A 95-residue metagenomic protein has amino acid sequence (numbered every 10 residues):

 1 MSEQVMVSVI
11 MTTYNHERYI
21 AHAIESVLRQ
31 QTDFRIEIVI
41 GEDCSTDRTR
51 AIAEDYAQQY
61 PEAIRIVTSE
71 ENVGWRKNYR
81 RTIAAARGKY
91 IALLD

Functional and structural regions predicted by a protein language model:
M6-S8, E37: Cell-envelope/extracellular polymer assembly enzymes that use nucleotide-activated donors
H16-R29: Short, well-formed alpha-helical segments that are part of the catalytic scaffolds of diverse glycosyltransferases
V27, D43-C44, V73: Conserved short acidic donor-positioning loop in nucleotide-sugar-dependent glycosyltransferases
E42-A51: A conserved acidic beta->alpha catalytic loop
D43, L94-D95: Active-site acidic Asp-centered loop
S69-A86: Glycine-rich, basic loop-to-helix element that forms the pyrophosphate-binding segment of sugar-nucleotide handling
I91: Short aromatic/hydrophobic "clamp" motif used to bind/position activated sugar donors
